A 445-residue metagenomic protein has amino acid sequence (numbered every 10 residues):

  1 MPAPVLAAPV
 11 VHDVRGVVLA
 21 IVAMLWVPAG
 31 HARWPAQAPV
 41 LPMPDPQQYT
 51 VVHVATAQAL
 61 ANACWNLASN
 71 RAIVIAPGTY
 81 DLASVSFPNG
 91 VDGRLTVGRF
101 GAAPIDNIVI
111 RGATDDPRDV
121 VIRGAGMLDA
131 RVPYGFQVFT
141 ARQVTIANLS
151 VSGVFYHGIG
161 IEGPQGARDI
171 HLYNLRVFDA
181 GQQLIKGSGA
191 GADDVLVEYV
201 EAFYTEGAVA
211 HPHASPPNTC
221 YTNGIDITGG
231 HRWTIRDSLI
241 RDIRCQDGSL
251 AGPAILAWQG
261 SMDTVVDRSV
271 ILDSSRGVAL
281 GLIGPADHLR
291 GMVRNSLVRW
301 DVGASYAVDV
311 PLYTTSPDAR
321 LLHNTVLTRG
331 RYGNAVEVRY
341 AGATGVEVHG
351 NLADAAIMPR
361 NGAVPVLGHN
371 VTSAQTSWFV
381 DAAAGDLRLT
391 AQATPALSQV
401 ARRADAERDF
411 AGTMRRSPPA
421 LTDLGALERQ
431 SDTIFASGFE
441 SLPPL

Functional and structural regions predicted by a protein language model:
A38-P88, A411, R416: Acidic Gly/Asp/Thr-rich repetitive segments characteristic of extracellular carbohydrate-active and adhesion proteins
V51, N70-A72, P77-T79, N107 (+13 more regions): Detector for repetitive beta-architecture
H53-A55, P77, D81-S86, G101-F155 (+1 more regions): Right-handed parallel beta-helix/beta-spiral solenoid domain characteristic of secreted/periplasmic
A59-A61, Y80-D81, D116-P117, S152-G153 (+19 more regions): Extracellular beta-strand scaffolds
S86-R99, I108, G124-Q137, G153-P164 (+6 more regions): Extracellular beta-strand/beta-solenoid scaffold signature
P88, V265-R388: Predominantly extracellular beta-rich ligand-binding scaffolds that present long acidic/polar faces for carbohydrate
V371-D432: C-terminal accessory segments
